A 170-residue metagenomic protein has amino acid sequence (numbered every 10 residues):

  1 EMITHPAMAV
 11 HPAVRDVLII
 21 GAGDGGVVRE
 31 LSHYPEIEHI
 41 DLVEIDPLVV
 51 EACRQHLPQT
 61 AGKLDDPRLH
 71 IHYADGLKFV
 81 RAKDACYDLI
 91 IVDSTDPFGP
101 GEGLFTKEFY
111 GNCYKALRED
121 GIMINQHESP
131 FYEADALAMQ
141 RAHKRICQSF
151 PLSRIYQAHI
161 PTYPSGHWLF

Functional and structural regions predicted by a protein language model:
E1-D120, I124, Y132-M139: The AdoMet/dcAdoMet-binding core of the Class I SAM-like
E128-F170: Substrate-binding/catalytic lobe of Class I Rossmann-like enzymes that use SAM or dcSAM, i.e., the mid-to-C-terminal
